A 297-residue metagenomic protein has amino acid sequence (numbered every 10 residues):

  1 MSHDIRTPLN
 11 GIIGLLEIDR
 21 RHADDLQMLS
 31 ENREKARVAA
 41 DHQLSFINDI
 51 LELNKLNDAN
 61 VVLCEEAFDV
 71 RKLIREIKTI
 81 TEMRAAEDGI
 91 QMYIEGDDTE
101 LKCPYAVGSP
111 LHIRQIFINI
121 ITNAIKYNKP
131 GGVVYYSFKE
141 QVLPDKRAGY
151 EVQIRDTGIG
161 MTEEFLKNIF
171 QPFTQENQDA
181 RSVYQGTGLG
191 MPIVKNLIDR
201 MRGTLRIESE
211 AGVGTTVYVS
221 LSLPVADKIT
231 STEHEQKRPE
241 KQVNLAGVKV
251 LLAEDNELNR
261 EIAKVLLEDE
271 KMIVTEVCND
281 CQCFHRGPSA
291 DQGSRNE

Functional and structural regions predicted by a protein language model:
V38-Q43: Short alpha-helical segment of the dimerization/phosphotransfer core of two-component systems
S45, E76, M83, E87 (+6 more regions): Disordered, acidic interdomain junction associated with two-component signaling
N54-E65: Helix-loop junction within the histidine kinase core
G89, I113, E235-C278, Q282: Cytosolic transmitter module of two-component histidine kinases and hybrid His-Asp phosphorelay receptors
A124-I125: Short helix-loop "hinge" at the ATP-lid/N-box region of the Bergerat-fold HATPase_c
M161-Q175, D291: Short conserved segment of the HATPase_c
